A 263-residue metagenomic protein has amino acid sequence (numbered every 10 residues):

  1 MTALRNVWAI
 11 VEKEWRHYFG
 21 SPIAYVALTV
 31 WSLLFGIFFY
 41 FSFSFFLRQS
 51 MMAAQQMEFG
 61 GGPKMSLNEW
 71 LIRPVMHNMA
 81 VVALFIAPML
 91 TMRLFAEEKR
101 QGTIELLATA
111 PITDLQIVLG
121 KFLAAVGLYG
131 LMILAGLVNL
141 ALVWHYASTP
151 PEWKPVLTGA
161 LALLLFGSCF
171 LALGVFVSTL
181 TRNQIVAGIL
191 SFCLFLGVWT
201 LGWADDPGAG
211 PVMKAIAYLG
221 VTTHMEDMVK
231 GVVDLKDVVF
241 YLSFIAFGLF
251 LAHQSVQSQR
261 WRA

Functional and structural regions predicted by a protein language model:
M1-L28: Aromatic- and glycine-rich beta-strand/loop motifs that create alpha-glucan
P22-Q49, V81-I86, L194-G197: Hydrophobic alpha-helical transmembrane segments of multi-pass membrane transport/permease proteins
I37-Y40, P63-M76, L119-R182, V233 (+1 more regions): Secretory targeting signals
S42-E69, A187-S255, R260-A263: Terminal transmembrane helical anchor/hairpin motif
L71-E97: Long, hydrophobic alpha-helical segments
A87-T91, T103, N139, A172-L173 (+2 more regions): Hydrophobic/aromatic residues in alpha-helical transmembrane segments
P88-A108, F122: Transmembrane helix boundary and interhelical loop/hinge segments in multi-pass membrane proteins
